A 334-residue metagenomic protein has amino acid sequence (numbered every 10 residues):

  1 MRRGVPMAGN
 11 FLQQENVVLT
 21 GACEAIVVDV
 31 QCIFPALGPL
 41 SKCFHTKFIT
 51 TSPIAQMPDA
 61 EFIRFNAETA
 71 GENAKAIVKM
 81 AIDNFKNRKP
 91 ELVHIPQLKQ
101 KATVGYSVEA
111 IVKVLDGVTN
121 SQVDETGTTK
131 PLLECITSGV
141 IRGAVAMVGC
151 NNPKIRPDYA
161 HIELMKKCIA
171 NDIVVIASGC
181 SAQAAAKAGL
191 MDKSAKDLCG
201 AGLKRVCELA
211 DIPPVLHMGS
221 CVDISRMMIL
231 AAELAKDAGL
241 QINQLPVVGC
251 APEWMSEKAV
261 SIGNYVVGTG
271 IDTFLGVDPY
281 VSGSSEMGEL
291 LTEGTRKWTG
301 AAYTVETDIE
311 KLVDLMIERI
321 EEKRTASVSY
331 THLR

Functional and structural regions predicted by a protein language model:
M1-S138, M147-N151, R156-K187, D192-A195 (+9 more regions): Conserved, well-structured core segments that form the ligand-binding/active-site neighborhood of functional domains
A144: Catalytic core of carbohydrate-active enzymes
S220-M228, A232: Long insertion/accessory domains within large nucleic-acid-processing enzymes
R226, M255, V260-N264: Redox cofactor-anchoring modules in respiratory/redox and cofactor-processing assemblies
A232-E233, V266-G268: Active-site capping/gating regions of soluble enzymes
T331-R334: Conserved small/polar residues in nucleotide/adenosyl-binding loops
